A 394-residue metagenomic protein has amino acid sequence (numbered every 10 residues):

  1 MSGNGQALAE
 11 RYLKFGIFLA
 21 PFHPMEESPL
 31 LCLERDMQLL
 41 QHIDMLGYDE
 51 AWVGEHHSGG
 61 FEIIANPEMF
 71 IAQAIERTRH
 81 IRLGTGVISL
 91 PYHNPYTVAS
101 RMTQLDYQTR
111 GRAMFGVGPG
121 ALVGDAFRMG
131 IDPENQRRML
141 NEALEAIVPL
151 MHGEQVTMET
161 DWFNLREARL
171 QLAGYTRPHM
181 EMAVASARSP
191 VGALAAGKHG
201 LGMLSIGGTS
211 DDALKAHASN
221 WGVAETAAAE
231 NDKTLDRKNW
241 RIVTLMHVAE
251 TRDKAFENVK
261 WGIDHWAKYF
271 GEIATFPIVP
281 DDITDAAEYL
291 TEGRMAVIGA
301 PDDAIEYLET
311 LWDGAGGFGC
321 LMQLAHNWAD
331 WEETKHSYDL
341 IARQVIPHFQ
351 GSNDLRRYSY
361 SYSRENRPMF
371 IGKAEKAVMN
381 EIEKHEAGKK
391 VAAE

Functional and structural regions predicted by a protein language model:
M1-L83, P178-M180, Y360-Y362, E375 (+2 more regions): N-terminal beta1-alpha1-beta2 module of alpha/beta enzyme domains
S2-R11, N135-L170, D212-C320, W331-E332 (+1 more regions): An alpha-helical appendage that flanks or caps ligand/catalytic pockets
A7-E10, D44-M45, I71-R79, M102 (+4 more regions): Acidic (Asp/Glu)-rich catalytic clusters
E10-L31, P91-W162, G202-K215, G222 (+2 more regions): Flexible, glycine-rich active-site loops centered on histidine and acidic residues that chelate a metal or position
F15, I43, G47, E55 (+11 more regions): Conserved, mostly hydrophobic/aromatic
F15-L19, A51-V53, L83-G86, A113-V117 (+4 more regions): Hydrophobic faces of well-ordered beta-strands that scaffold small-molecule active sites in alpha/beta enzyme cores
L19-E34, I88-Y96, T176-R188, E292-P301: Active-site mouth loops of central-metabolism enzymes
E50-A74, S89, A121, G208-A213 (+1 more regions): Glycine-rich, proline-tolerant flexible connector loops at the mouths of alpha/beta enzymes
